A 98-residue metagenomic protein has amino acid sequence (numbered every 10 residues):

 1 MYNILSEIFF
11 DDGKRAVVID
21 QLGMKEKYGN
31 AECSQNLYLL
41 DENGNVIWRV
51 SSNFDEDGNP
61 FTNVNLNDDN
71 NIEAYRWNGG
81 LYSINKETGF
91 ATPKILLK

Functional and structural regions predicted by a protein language model:
M1-K98: Secretory-pathway ectodomains
